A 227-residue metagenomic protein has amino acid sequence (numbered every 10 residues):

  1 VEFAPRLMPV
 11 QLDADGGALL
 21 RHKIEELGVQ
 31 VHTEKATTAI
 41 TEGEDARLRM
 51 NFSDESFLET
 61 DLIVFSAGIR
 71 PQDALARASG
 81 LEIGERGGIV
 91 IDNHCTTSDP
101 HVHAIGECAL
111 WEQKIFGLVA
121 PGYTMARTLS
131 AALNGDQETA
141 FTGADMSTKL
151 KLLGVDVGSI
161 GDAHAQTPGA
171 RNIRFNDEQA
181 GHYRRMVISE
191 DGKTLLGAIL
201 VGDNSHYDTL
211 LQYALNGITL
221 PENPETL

Functional and structural regions predicted by a protein language model:
V1-V90: A Rossmann-like FAD-binding core segment of flavoenzymes
A18-R21, Y123, R127, D208-L211: Generic alpha-helical structural signal
E25, V29-Q30, L81, A131-T139 (+1 more regions): Generic secondary-structure signature for well-ordered alpha-helical cores
E42-L48, S98-P100, L152-L153: A short, glycine/Asx- and small/polar-enriched loop/turn that sits immediately N-terminal to a beta-strand
R49-N51, S56-A131, E222-T226: FAD-site-proximal beta/loop scaffold in flavoenzymes
R77, S189, V201-G202, Y213-N216: Short beta-strand-to-turn element immediately C-terminal to the catalytic PLP-Schiff-base lysine in fold type I
C108-N204: Mid-to-C-terminal Rossmann-like scaffold of FAD/NAD(P)H-dependent oxidoreductases
N204-E222: A short, polar/charged loop-to-alpha-helix boundary motif
